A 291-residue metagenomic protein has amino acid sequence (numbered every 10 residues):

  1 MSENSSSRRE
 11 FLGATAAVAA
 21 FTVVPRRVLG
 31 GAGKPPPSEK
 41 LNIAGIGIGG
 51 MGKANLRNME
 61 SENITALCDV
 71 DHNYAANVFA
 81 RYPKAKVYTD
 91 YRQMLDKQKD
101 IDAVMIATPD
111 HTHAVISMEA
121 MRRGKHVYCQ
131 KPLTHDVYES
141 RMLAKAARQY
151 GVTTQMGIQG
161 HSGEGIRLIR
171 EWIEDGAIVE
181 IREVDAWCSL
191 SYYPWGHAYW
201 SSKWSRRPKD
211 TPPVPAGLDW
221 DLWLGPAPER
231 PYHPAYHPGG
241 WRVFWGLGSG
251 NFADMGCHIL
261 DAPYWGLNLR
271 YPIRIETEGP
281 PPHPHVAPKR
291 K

Functional and structural regions predicted by a protein language model:
S2-V18: N-terminal secretory signal peptides and thylakoid transit peptides that target proteins across membranes
A14-Y82, G160-G163, P263: N-terminal Rossmann-like dinucleotide-binding module
G30, G47, M51, N55 (+3 more regions): Predominantly a Rossmann-like dinucleotide-binding segment in NAD(P)-dependent oxidoreductases
E62-I64, I101, I181, P272: Core-facing hydrophobic residues within beta-strands of well-ordered domains
K86-D90: Conserved SAM-binding strand-loop segment of SAM-dependent methyltransferases
Q93-K99: Short amphipathic alpha-helix with an adjacent loop that forms part of the alpha/beta core around
V104-M105: N-terminal Rossmann-like NAD(P) cofactor-binding module of classical short-chain dehydrogenase/reductase
P109-D110, A114-S162, G176: Beta-strand-loop-alpha-helix segment that lines the small-molecule cofactor/substrate pocket of alpha/beta enzymes
